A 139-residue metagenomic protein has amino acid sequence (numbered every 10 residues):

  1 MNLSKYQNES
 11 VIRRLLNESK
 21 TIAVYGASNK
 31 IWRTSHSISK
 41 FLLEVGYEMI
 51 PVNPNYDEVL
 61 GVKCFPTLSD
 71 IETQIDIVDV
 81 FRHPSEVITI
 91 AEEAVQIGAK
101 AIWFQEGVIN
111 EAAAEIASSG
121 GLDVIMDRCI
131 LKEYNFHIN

Functional and structural regions predicted by a protein language model:
M1-I75, R82, V87-N139: Structural/interface elements that position substrates and couple domains in central-metabolism enzymes
